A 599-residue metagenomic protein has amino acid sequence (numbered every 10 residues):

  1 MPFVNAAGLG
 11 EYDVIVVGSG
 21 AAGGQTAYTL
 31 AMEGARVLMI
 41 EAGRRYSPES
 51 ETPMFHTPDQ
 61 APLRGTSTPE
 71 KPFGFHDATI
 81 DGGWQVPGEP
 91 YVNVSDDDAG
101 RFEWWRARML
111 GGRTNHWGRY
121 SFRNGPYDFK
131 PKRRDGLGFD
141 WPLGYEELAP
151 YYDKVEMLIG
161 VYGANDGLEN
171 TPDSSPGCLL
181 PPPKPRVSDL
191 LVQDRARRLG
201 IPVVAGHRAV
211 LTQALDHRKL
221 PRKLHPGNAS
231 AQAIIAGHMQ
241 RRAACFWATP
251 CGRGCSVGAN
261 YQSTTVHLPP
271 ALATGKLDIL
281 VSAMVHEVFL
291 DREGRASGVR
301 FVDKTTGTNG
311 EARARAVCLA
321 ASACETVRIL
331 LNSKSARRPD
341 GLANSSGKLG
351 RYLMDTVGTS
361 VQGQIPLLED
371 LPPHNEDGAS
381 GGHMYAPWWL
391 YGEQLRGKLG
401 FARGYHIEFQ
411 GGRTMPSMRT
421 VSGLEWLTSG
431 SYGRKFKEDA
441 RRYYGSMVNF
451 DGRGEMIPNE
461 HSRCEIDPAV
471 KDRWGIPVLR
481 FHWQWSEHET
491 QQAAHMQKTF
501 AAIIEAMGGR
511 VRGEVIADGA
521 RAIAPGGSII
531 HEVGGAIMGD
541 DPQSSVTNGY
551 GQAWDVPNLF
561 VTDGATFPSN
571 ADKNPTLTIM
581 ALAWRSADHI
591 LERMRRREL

Functional and structural regions predicted by a protein language model:
M1-E11: A short, basic/flexible loop-to-alpha-helix module at the beginning of a structural domain
V14-M39: N-terminal Rossmann-like FAD-binding beta1-loop-alpha1 element of flavoenzymes
M32, R36-Q60, V257-V266, A273-T274 (+6 more regions): Glycine-rich loop(s) and the adjacent beta-strand/alpha-helix scaffold that form part
R44-E70, R108-H116: Conserved N-terminal glycine-rich FAD pyrophosphate-binding loop of Rossmann-like flavoproteins
L63-G65, E70-V86, N93-A99, R108 (+4 more regions): Conserved redox-cofactor binding core of oxidoreductases
P87-R106, L110-R113, W117, W141-Y145 (+6 more regions): FAD cofactor-binding and catalytic pocket of flavoenzymes
G206, L220-N228, H286-F289, Y443-M456 (+2 more regions): A glycine-rich dinucleotide-binding beta-alpha-beta segment and adjacent secondary-structure elements that constitute
R208-A209, V281-R295: A conserved short coil-to-beta-strand element within the FAD-binding core of flavoproteins
